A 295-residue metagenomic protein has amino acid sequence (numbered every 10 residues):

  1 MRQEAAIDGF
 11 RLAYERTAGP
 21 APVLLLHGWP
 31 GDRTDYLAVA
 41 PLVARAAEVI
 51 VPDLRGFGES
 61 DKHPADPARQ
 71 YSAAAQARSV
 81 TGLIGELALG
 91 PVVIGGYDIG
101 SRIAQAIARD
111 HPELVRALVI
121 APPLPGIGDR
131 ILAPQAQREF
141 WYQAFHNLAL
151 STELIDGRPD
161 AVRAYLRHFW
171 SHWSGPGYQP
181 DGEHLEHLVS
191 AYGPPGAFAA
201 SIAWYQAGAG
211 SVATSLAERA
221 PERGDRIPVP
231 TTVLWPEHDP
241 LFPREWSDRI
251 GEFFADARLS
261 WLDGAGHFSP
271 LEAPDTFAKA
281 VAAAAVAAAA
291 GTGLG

Functional and structural regions predicted by a protein language model:
M1-R11: N-terminal cap/lid segment of alpha/beta-hydrolase-fold proteins
A6, T17-A18, V43, D225-I227: Short, flexible hinge/linker loops that cap or flank conserved catalytic cores
F10-L12, P22, I50, F57-G95 (+2 more regions): Flexible "cap/lid" subdomain of the alpha/beta-hydrolase fold that forms the substrate-access gate
E15-K62, L83: Conserved HGGG/HGGXW glycine-rich cap/lid loop of the alpha/beta-hydrolase fold
G28, D98, L271-E272: Conserved acidic functional residues
V80, I84, F277, V281 (+1 more regions): Hydrophobic "lid"/C-terminal helical patch of Rossmann-like NAD(P)-dependent dehydrogenase/epimerase domains
A265-P274, A278: Catalytic histidine-centered segment of alpha/beta-hydrolase-like enzymes
A284-T292: Short, hydrophobic alpha-helical segments
